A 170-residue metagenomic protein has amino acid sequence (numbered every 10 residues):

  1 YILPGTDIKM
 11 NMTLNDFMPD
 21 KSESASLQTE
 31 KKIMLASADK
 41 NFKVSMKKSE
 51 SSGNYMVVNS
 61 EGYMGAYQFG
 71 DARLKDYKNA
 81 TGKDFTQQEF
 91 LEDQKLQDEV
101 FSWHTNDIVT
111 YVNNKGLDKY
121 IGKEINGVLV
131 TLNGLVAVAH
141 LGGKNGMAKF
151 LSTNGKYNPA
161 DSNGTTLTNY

Functional and structural regions predicted by a protein language model:
Y1-N41, S45-V58, A72-L96, W103-Y170: Non-catalytic cell-wall polysaccharide-engagement segments
M64-Y67: N-terminal helical submodule of small eukaryotic multi-pass membrane proteins
